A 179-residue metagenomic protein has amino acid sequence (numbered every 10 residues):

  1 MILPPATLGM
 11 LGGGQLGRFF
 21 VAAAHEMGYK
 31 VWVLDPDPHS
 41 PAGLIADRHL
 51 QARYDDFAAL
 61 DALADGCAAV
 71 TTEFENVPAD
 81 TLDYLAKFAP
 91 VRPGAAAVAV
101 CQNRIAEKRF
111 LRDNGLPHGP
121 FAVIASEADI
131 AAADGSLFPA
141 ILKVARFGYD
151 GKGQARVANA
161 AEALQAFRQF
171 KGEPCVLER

Functional and structural regions predicted by a protein language model:
M1-A106, A128: ATP-binding N-terminal substructure of ATP-dependent carboxylate-amine bond-forming enzymes
M1-L3, A42-G43, D134-G135, R146-Y149 (+1 more regions): Solvent-exposed alpha-helices and their adjacent loops that cap or buttress functional pockets in soluble metabolic
A22, E26, D113, R168: Short, well-ordered alpha-helices that flank and scaffold nucleotide-derived cofactor binding pockets
T72, V91-P93, P120-V123, L142 (+1 more regions): General beta-strand structural signal in soluble alpha/beta enzymes
P90-V91, L111-L116, K143-G151: Acidic/polar active-site rim loop that often engages polyanionic ligands
A99-A140, Q154-V157: Glycine-/Pro-rich loop/turn segments that contact NAD(P) or position catalytic residues in Rossmann-like domains
P117-H118, L137-L142, G153-R179: Conserved ATP-binding module of the ATP-grasp superfamily
